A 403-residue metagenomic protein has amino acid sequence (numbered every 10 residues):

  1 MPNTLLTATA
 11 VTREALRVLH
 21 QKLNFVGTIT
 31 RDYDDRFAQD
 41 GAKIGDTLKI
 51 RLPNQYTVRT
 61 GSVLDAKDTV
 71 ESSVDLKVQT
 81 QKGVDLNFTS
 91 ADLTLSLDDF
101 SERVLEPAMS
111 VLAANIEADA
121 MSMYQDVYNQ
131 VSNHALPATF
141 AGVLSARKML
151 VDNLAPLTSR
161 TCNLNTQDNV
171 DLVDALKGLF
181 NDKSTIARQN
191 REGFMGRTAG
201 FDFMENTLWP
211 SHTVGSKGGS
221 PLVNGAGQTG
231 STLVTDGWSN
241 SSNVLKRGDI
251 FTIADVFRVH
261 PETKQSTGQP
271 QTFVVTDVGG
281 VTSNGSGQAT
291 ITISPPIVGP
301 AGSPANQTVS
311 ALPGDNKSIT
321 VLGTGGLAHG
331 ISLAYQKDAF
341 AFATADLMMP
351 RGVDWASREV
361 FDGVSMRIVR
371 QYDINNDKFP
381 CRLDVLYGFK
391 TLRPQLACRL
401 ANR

Functional and structural regions predicted by a protein language model:
M1-V74, A397: N-terminal "assembly arms/tails" that initiate or stabilize quaternary assembly in self-assembling proteins
P2-T4, A10-E14, R51, L93 (+4 more regions): Long, position-biased, composition-driven segments near the start of the mature protein
F37-Q39, R147-N153, N190-F194, S242 (+1 more regions): A generic local secondary-structure boundary/capping motif
I50, L76-G142, V151-D168, R191-E205 (+1 more regions): Long, contiguous amphipathic alpha-helices that act as assembly "spine/axial" helices in icosahedral shell and virion
N54, S90, W209, D255 (+2 more regions): Beta-strand elements of well-folded, non-transmembrane domains
L97-D99, T235-V244, I368-N375: Exposed beta-sheet edge/beta-hairpin loop segments within beta-rich domains
D171-P296, P300, L400: Autoprocessing Asn-cyclization modules and mimics
E192, Q269-A397: Internal mixed-charge
